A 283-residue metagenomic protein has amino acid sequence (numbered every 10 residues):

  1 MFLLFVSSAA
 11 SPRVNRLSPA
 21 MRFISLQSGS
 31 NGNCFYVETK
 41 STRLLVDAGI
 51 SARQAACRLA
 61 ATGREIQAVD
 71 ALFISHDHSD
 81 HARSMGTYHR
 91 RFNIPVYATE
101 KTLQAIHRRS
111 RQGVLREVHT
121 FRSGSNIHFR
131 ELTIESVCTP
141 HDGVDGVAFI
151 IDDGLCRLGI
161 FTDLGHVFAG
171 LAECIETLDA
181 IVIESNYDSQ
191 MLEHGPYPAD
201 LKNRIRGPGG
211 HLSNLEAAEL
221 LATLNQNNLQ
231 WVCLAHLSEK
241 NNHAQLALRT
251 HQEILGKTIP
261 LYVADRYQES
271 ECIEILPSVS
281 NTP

Functional and structural regions predicted by a protein language model:
F2-F5, V14-T62, D145-D163, A180: Conserved beta-strand hairpin/beta-sheet module of binuclear metal-dependent hydrolase folds, prominently
I24-C34, S75-M85, H107, I134-S136: Structured catalytic core of nucleotide-sugar glycosyltransferases
N31, S79-A82, L103-A105, G143-V144 (+3 more regions): Active-site environment of divalent metal-dependent phosphoester hydrolases
V46-G49, D70-D77, Y97-E100, G159-T162 (+3 more regions): Active-site neighborhood of phospho(di)ester-bond hydrolases with catalytic His/Asp-centered motifs
R53-A98: Active-site metal-binding motif and surrounding structural segment of the metallo-beta-lactamase
R83-F92, R108, N242-R249: Metal-dependent catalytic neighborhoods of phosphoester/phosphodiester hydrolases
E100-A148, D152-L155: Metallo-beta-lactamase
A169-D265: Cap/insert and terminal regions of metallo-dependent hydrolase folds
